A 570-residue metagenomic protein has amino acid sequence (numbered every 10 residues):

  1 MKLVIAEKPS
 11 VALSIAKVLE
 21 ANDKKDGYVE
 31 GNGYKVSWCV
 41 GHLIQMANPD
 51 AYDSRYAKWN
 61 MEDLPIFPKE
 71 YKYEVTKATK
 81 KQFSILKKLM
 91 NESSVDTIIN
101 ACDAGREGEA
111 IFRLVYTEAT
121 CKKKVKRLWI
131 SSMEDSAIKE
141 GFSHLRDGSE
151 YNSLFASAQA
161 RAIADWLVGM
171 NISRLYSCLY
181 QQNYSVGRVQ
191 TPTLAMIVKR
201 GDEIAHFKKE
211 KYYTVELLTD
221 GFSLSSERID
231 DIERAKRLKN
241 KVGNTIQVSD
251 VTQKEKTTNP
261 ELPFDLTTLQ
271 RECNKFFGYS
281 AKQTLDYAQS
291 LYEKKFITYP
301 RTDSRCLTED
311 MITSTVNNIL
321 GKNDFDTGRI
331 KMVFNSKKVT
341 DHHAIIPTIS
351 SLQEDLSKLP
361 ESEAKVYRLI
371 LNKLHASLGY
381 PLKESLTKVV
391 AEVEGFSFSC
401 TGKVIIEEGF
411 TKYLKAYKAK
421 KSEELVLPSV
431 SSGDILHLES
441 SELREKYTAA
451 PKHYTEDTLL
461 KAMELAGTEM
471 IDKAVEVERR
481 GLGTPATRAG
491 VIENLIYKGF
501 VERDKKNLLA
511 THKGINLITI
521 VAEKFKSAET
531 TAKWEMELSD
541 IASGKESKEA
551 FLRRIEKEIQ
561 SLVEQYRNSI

Functional and structural regions predicted by a protein language model:
M1, A101-A104, Q181-N183, Q253-L262 (+3 more regions): Conserved short loop/turn motifs at secondary-structure junctions
M1-A162, W166, A450: Intrinsically disordered, low-complexity regulatory segments
K2-L3, M90-D96, E118, S173 (+3 more regions): Basic, low-complexity terminal or inter-domain segments flanking catalytic cores
P9-A16, G33-V36, V40, T76-K87 (+18 more regions): Amphipathic alpha-helical transducer elements in NTP-driven molecular machines
K25-Y56, T191-R234, H375-V426, R554-E564: Structured, non-catalytic alpha/beta "coupling" segments that mediate domain-domain communication and provide generic
Y71, S84, S93, D135-T219 (+2 more regions): C-terminal or mid-to-C-terminal helical accessory/interaction module adjacent to the motor/catalytic core
I232-F264, Q270: Metal- or metallocofactor-binding catalytic centers and their adjacent structured scaffolds across diverse enzyme
